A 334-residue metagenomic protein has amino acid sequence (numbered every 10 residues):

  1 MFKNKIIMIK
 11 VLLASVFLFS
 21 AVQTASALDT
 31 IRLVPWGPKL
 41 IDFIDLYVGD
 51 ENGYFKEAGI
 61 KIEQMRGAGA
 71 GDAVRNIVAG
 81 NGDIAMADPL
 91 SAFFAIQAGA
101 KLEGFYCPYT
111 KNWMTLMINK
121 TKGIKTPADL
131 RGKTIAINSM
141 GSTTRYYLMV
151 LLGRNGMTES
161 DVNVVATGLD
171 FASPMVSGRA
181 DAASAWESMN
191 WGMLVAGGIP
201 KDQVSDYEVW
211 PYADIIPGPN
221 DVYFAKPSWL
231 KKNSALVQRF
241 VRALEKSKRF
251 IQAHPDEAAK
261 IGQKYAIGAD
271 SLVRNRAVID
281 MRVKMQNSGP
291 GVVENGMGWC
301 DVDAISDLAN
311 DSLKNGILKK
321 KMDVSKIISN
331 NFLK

Functional and structural regions predicted by a protein language model:
F2-L12: Bacterial N-terminal signal peptides that target proteins for export
K10-A21: Bacterial N-terminal signal peptides
V22-A27: Sec/Tat signal peptide C-region and signal peptidase I cleavage site
L28-S177, D181-W191, V204-P217: Short, glycine-/small- and polar/acidic-enriched structural segments that line small-molecule recognition paths
L90, D170-S173, A180-G268: Pocket-lining segment of extracytoplasmic ligand-binding domains
P108-M117, D202-L230, D280-N287, S325 (+1 more regions): Periplasmic-binding protein-like
K231-I317: Secondary-structure end/capping motifs
L308-N310, K314-K334: Hinge/cleft segment of the Venus flytrap/periplasmic-binding protein
